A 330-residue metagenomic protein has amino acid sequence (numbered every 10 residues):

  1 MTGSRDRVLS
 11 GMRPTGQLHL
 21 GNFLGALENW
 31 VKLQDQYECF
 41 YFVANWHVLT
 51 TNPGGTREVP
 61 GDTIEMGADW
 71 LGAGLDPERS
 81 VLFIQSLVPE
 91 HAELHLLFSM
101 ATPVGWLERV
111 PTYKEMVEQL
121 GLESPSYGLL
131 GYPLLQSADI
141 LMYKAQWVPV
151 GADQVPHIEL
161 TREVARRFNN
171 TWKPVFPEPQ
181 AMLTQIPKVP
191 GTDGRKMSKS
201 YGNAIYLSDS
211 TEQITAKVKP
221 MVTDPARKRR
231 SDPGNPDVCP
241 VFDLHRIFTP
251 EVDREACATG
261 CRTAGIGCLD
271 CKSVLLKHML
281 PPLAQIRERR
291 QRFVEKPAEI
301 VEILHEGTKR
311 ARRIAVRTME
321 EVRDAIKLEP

Functional and structural regions predicted by a protein language model:
T2-A138, Q291: N-terminal Rossmann-like or analogous alpha/beta NTP/dinucleotide-binding catalytic cores that position adenine
L20, R162-P330: Conserved nucleotide- and phosphate/pyrophosphate-binding catalytic cores in adenylate/nucleotidyl-handling enzymes
F23-L27, H91, Q154-I158, V241 (+1 more regions): Short alpha-helical patches at coil-to-helix transitions and adjacent helical residues in well-structured domains
A26, L94, L130-P133, H157 (+3 more regions): Catalytic-loop motifs flanking and including active-site residues across diverse enzymes
T102-E108, M142-W147, T249-C257, R287: Short helix-capping/linker segments at secondary-structure and domain boundaries
T112-E115, Q119-V164, F168, W172 (+1 more regions): Internal, conserved structured core segments that host functional sites
